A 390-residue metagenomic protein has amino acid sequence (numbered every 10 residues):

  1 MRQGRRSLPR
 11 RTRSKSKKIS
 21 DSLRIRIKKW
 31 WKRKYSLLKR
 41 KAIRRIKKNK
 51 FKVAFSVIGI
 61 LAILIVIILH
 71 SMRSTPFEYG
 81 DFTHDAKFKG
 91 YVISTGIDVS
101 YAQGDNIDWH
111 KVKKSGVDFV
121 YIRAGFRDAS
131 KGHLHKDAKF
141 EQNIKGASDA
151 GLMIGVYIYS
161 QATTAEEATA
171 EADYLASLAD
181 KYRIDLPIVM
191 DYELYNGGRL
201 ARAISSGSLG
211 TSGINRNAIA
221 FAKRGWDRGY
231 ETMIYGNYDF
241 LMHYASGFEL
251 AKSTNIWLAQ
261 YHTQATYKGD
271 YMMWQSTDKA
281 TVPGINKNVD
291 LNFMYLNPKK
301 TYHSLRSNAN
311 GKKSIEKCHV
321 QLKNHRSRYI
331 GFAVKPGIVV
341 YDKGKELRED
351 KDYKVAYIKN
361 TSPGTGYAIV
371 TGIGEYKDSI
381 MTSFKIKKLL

Functional and structural regions predicted by a protein language model:
M1-R40: N-terminal targeting leaders characterized by basic, low-complexity, disordered sequences that direct proteins
S16, N310-K345: Solvent-exposed, low-complexity, repeat-rich "mucin-like" stalks and linkers
K39-L61: N-terminal Sec-pathway targeting helices
Y79-T83, K89-A220, W226-R228: Substrate-binding cleft of extracellular glycoside hydrolase catalytic domains
D81-W109, L250-A309: Functionally critical loop-and-helix segments that line ligand-binding/catalytic clefts of soluble enzyme domains
G229-H243: Aromatic-lined carbohydrate-recognition surfaces of secreted/lumenal glycan-active proteins
K313, I386-L390: Extracellular interdomain linker/stem segments of modular secreted and single-pass surface proteins
E346-K377: Serine/threonine-rich, repeat-prone extracellular segments and beta-strand-based repeat modules of secreted/surface
